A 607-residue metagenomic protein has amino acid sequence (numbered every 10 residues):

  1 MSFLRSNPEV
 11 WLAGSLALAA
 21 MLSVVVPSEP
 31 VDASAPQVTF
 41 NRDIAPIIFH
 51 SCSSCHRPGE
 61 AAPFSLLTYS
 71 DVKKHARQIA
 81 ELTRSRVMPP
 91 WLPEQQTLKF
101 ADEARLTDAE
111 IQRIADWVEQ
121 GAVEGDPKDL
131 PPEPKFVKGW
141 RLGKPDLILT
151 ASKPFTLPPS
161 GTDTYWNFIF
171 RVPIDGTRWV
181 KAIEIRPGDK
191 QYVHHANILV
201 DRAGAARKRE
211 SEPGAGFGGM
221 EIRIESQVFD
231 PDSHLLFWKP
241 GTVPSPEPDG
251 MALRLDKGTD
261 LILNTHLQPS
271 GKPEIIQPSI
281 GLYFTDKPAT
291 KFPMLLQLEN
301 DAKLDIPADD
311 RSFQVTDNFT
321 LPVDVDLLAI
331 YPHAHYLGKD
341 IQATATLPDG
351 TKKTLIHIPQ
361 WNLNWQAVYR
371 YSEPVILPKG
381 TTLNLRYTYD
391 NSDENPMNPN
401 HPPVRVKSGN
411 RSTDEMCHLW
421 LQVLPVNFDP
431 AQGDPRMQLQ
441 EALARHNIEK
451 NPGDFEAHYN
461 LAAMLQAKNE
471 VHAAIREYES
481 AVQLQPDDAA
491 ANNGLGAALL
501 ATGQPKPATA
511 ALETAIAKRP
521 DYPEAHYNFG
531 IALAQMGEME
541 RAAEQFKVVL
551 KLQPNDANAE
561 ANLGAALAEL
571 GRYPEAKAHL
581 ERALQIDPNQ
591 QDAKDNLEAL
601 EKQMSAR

Functional and structural regions predicted by a protein language model:
F3, L22-R171, D175, A182 (+3 more regions): Aromatic- and Gly/Pro-enriched helix-to-coil junctions and flexible linker segments
A13-V24: Bacterial N-terminal signal peptides
P93-F100, L130-W179, E184-D326, P332-N427: Beta-strand-centric surfaces of beta-sandwich/beta-rich domains
R436-L443, K468-S480, D487-A490, A501-T514 (+4 more regions): Structural signature of tandem alpha-helical TPR/SEL1-like repeats, specifically the intra-repeat loop/turn
F455-E456, A489-A490, P523-E524, M539 (+2 more regions): Helix-start (N-cap) detector for alpha-helical repeat units in TPR-like alpha-solenoids, especially tetratricopeptide
